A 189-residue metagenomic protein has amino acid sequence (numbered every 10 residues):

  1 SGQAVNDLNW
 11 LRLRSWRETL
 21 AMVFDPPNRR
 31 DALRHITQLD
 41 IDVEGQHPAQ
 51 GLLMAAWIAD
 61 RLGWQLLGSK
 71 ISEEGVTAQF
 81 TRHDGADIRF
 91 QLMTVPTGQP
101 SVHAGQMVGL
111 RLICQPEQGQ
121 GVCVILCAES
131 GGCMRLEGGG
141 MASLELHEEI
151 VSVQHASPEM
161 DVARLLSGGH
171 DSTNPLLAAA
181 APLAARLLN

Functional and structural regions predicted by a protein language model:
S1-L11: Helix-enriched interaction subdomains in cytosolic or periplasmic regions, typified by TIR/SEFIR signaling/NADase cores
N6, D25-P27, P96-G98: Residue-level detector of functional hotspots within protein domains
N9-Q79: ATP/pyrophosphate-binding catalytic subdomain of soluble kinases
A55-D60, L67-N189: C-terminal structured domains
